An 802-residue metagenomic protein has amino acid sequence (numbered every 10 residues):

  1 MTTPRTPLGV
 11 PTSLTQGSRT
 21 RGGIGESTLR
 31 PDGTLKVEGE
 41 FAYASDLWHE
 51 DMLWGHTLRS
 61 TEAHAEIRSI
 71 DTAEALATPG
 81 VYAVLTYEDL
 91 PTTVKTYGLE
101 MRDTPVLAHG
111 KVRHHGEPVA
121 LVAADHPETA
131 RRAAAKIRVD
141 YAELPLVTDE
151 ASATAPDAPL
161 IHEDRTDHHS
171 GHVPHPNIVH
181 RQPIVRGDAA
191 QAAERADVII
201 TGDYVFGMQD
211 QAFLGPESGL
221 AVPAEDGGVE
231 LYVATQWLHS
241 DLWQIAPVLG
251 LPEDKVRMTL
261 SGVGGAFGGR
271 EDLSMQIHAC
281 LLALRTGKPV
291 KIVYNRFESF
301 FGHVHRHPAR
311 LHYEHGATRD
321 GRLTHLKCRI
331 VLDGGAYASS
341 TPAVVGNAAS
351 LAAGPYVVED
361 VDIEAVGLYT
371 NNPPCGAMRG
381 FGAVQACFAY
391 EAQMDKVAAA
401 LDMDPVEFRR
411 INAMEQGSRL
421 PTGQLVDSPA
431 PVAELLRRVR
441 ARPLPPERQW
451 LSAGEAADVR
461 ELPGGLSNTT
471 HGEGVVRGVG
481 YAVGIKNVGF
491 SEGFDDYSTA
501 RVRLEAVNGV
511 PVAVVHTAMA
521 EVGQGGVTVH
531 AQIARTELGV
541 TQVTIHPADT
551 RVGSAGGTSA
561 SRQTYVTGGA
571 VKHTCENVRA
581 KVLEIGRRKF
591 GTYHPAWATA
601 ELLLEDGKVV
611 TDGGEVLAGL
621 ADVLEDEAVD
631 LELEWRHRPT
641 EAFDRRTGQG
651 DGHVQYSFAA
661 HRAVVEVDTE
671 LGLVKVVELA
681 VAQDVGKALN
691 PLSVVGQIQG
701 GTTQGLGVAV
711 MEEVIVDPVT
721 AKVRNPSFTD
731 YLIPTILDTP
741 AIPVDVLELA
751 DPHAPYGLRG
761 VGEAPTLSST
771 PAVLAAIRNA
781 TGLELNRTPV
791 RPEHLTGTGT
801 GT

Functional and structural regions predicted by a protein language model:
M1-V173, I199, S657: Flexible, low-hydrophobicity surface segments
T2-P4, Y87-D89, G250-K255, L284-V290 (+4 more regions): C-terminal catalytic domains of large/alpha subunits in multi-subunit enzymes
E26, P31-E38, H172-G219, G227 (+7 more regions): Glycine-rich loop/linker segments at domain edges
P31-L35, A135-T148, Q236-H239, P247-V248 (+5 more regions): Extended active-site and interfacial segments that coordinate phosphate-rich ligands in large catalytic machineries
V94-L99, A133-K136, L242-Q244, F267-L273 (+10 more regions): Short acidic, glycine/serine/threonine-rich loops at helix termini
H109, G215-L220, R310, G478 (+3 more regions): Short glycine-rich loop/turn motifs
G110-K111, P252-T259, L284-N295, F300-G302: Conserved catalytic cysteine-centered active-site region of acyl-thioester-dependent Claisen-condensing enzymes
W243, G264-G287, K291-V293, G526-I533: Thiamine diphosphate
